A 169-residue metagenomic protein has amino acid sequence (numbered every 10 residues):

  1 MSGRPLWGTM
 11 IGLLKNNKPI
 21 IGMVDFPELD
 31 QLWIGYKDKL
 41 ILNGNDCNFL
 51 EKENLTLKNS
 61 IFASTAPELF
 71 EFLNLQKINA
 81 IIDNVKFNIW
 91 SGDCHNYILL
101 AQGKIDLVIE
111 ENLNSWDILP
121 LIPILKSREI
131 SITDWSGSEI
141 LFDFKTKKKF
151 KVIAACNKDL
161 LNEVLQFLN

Functional and structural regions predicted by a protein language model:
M1-I41: DPxDG-like acidic metal-binding loop motif
M10-I11, D46-N54: A generic local secondary-structure boundary/capping motif
L14-K18, E28, K37-K39, N45 (+3 more regions): Short loop segments at secondary-structure junctions
I20, D46-L50, I140: Short, isolated positions in well-ordered beta-strands
G22, L40-G44, S64, L107: Short hydrophobic/aromatic-rich beta-strand segments that constitute the beta-sheet cores of beta-sandwich/beta-barrel
M23, Y36, L50, D143-F144: Short linear motifs in exposed loops
E51-N169: An extended, acidic
